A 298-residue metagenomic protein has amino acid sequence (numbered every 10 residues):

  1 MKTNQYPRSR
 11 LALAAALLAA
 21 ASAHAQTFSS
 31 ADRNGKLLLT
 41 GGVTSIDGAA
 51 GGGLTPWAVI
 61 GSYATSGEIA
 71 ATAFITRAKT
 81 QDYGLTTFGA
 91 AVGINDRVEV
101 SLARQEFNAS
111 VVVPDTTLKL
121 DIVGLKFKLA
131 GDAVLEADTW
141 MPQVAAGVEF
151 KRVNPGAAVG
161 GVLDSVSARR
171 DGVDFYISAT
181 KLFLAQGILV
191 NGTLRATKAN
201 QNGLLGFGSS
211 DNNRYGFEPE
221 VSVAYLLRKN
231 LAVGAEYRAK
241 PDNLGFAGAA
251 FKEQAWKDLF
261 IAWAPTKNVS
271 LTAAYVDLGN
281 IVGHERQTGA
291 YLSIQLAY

Functional and structural regions predicted by a protein language model:
M1-T40: Cleavable N-terminal export/targeting peptides
Q26-I188, T197-K198, F207, L227-L231 (+5 more regions): Transmembrane beta-barrel domains of Gram-negative outer membranes and organellar outer membranes
N202-D211: Short helix-loop boundary/capping segments
N280-H284: Short proline/glycine-enriched turn/loop segments at secondary-structure junctions
Q287-L292: Outer-membrane beta-barrel domain signature, strongest for Gram-negative TonB-dependent receptors and also present
